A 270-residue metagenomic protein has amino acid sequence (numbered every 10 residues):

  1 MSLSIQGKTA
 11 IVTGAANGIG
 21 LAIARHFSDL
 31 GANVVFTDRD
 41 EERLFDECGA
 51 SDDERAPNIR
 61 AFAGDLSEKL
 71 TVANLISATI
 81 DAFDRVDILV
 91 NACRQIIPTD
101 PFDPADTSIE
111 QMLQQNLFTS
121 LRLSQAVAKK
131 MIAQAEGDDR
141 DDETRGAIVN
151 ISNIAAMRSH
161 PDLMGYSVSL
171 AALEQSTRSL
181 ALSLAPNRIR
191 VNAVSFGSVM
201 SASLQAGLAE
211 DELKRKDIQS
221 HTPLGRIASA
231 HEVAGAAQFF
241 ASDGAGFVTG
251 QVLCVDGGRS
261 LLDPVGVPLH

Functional and structural regions predicted by a protein language model:
T9, A16-G18: Conserved glycine-rich cofactor-binding loop
L30-D46: Conserved glycine-rich Rossmann-like NAD(P)H-binding loop of the short-chain dehydrogenase/reductase
A73, Q95-Q111, K129, A133-E143 (+3 more regions): Conserved mid-core segment of classical short-chain dehydrogenase/reductases
F102, R158-M164, P186, G225 (+1 more regions): Active-site loop immediately N-terminal to the catalytic Tyr-X3-Lys motif of short-chain dehydrogenase/reductase
S124, S169, T177: Active-site helix of classical SDR
K129, L182-P186, G246: Alpha-helical segment proximal to the catalytic Tyr-Lys
Q238, T249-H270: Short C-terminal tail/terminal secondary-structure segment of NAD(P)H-dependent dehydrogenase/reductase domains
